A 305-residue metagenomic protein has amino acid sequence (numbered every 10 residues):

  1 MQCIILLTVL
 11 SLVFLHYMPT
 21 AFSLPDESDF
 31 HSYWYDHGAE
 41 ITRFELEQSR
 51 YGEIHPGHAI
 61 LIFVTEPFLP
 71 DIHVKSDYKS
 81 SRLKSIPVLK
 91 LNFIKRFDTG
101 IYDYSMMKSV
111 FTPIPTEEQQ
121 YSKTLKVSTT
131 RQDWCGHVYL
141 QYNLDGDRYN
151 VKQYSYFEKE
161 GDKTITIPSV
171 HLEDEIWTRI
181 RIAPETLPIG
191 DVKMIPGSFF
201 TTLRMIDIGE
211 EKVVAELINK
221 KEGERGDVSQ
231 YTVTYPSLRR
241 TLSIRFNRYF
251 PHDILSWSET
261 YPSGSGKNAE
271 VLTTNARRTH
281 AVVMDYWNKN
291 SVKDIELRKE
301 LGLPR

Functional and structural regions predicted by a protein language model:
I5-H16: Bacterial N-terminal signal peptides
L15-H16, S155, D285: Intrinsically disordered, low-complexity N-terminal regions enriched in serine/proline/glycine with scattered basic
F22-Y149, L187-R305: Acidic, serine/threonine-rich low-complexity disordered tracts
Y154-T186: Surface-exposed beta-loop interaction hotspot
